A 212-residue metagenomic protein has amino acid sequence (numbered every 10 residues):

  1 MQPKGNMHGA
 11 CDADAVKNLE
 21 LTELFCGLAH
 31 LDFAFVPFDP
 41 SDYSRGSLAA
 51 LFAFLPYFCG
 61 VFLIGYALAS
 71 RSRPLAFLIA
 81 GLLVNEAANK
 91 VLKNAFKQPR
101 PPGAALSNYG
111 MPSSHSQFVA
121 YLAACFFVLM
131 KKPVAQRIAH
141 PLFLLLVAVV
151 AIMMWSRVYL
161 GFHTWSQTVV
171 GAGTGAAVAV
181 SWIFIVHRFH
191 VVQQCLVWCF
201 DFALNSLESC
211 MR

Functional and structural regions predicted by a protein language model:
M1-S107, A124-R212: Terminal transmembrane helix and immediately flanking juxtamembrane interfaces of multi-pass membrane proteins
M111-V128: Membrane-interface micro-motifs in multi-pass membrane enzymes
